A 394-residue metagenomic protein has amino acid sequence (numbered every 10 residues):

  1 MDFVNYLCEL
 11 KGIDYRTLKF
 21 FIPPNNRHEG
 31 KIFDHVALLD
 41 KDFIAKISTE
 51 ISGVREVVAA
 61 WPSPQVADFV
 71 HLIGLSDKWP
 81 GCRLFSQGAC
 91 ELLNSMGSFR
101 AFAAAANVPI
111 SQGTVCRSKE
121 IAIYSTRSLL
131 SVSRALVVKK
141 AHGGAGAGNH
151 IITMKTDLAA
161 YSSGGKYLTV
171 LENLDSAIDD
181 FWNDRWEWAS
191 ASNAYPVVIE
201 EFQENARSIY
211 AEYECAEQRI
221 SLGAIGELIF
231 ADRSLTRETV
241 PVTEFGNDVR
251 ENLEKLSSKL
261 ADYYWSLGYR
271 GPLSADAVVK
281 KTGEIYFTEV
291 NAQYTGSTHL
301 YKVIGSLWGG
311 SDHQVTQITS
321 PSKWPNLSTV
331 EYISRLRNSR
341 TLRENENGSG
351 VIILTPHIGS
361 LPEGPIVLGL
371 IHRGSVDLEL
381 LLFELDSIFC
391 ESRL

Functional and structural regions predicted by a protein language model:
M1-F85: ATP-binding N-terminal substructure of ATP-dependent carboxylate-amine bond-forming enzymes
G74-A147: A conserved helix-loop-beta module that forms one wall/lid of the active-site cleft in ATP-utilizing catalytic domains
I110-G113, L136-W182, D232-E244: Glycine-rich phosphate-binding loop of ATP-grasp-fold ATP-dependent ligases
L129-V137, S162-I229, V278-Y286: Phosphate-binding site of ATP-dependent enzymes
K155-T156, Y286, T298-S311: A short alpha/beta connector and helix-capping loop motif
D184-R207, L235-E284, P321-E346: A long amphipathic alpha-helix within ATP-dependent nucleotide-binding catalytic cores
F230-S234, T288-Y301: Glycine-rich phosphate/pyrophosphate-binding beta-alpha loops
W308-L394: Peripheral (often C-terminal) accessory segments that flank ATP-dependent C-N-forming ligase machineries
